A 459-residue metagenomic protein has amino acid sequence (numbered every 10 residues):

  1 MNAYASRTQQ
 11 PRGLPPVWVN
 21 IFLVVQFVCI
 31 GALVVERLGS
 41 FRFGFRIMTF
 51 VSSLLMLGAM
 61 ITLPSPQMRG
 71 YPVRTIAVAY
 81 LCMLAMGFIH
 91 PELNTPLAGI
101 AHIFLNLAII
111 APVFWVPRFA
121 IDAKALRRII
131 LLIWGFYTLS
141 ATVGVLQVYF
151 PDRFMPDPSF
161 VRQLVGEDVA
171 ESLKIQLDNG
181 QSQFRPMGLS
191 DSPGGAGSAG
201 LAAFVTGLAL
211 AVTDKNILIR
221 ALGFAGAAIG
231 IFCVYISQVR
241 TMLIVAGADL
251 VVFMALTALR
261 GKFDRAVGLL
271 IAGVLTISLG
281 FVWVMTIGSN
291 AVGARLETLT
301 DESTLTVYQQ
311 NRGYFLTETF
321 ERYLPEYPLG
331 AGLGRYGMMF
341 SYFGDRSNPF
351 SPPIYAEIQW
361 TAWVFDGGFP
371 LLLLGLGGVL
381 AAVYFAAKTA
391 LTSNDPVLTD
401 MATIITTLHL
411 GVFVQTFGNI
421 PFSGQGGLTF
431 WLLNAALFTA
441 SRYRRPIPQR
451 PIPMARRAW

Functional and structural regions predicted by a protein language model:
L14-V25, P72-Y80, V116-Q163: Interfacial loop-to-transmembrane-helix boundary motif in multi-pass membrane proteins
V17-R37, F50-A111, V412: N-terminal hydrophobic segments of proteins, predominantly signal-anchor/transmembrane helices of inner/organellar
L33-V34, F43, I287-G367, A387-T392: Long extracytoplasmic/lumenal interhelical loops at the membrane interface of multi-pass membrane proteins
F88, I130-S159, Q163-Q238, M242-T257: Alpha-helical transmembrane segments of multi-pass inner-membrane proteins
H90, T142, Q147-D152, M254-S303 (+2 more regions): A membrane-periplasm/extracellular boundary helix in multi-pass inner-membrane enzymes that assemble envelope glycans
F184, G188-S192, P349-A386: A conserved mid-to-late transmembrane alpha helix and its immediate loop/hinge that forms the functional core
G247, G367-L410: Hydrophobic transmembrane alpha-helices and their immediate junctions
L250-V251, V379, T403-W459: Transmembrane alpha-helices of multi-pass inner-membrane enzymes
